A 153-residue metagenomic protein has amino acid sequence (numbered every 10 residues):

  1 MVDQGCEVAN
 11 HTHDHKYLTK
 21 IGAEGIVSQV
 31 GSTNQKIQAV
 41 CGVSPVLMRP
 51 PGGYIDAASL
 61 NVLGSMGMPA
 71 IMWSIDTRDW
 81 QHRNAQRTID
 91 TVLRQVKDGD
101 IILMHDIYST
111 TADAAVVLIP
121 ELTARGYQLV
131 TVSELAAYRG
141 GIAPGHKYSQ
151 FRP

Functional and structural regions predicted by a protein language model:
M1-Y108, I142: Metal-dependent polysaccharide deacetylase catalytic core of the NodB/CE4 family, i.e., the active-site-bearing domain
T110-P153: C-terminal domain-boundary segment and adjacent tail
